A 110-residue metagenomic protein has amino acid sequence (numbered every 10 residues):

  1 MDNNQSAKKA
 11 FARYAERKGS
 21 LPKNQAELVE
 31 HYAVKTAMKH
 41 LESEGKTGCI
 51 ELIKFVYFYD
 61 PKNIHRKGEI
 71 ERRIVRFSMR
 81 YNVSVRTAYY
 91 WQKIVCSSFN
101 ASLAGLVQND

Functional and structural regions predicted by a protein language model:
M1-E44, T87, L103-D110: N-terminal interaction/assembly modules
E42, Y57-P61: Short alpha-helix boundary/capping elements
G45-K46, I64: Alpha-helix boundary/capping segments in eukaryotic regulatory proteins
L52-I53: A short pre-motif secondary-structure segment
D60, V95, S102, L106: The DNA-recognition helices of helix-turn-helix-type DNA-binding domains
D60-S84: Helix-turn-helix DNA-binding module
M79-A101: DNA-recognition helix of helix-turn-helix
